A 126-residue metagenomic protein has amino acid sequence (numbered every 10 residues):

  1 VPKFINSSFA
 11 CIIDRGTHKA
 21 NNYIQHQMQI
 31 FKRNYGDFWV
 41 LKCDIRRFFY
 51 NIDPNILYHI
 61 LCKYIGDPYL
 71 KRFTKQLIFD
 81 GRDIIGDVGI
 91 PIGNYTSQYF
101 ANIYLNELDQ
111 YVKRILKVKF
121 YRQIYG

Functional and structural regions predicted by a protein language model:
V1-F9: Electropositive, glycine- and tryptophan-enriched low-complexity nucleic-acid-binding patches
A10-A20: Long, hydrophobic, well-ordered secondary-structure blocks that form the structural core and pocket-lining surfaces
N22-Y125: Conserved polymerase palm-domain catalytic core
